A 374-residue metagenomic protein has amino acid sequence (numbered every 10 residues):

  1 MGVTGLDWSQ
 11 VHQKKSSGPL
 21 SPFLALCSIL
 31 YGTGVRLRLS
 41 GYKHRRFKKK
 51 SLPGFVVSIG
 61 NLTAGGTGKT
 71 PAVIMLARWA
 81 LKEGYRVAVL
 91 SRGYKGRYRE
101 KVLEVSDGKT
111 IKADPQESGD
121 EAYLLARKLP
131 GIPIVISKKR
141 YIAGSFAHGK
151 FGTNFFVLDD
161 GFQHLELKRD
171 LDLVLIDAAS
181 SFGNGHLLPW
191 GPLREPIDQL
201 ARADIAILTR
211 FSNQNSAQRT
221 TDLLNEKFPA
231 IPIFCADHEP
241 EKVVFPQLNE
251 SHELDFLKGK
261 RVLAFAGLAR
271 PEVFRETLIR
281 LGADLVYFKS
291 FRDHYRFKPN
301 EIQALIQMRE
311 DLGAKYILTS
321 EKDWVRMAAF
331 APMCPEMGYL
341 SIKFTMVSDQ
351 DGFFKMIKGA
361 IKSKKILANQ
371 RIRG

Functional and structural regions predicted by a protein language model:
M1-S9, S17, K82-E83, L167-G374: ATP-dependent carboxylate-amine ligase
G2-F55, A360: A transmembrane-helix-recognition feature enriched in membrane-embedded lipid enzymes and envelope glyco-/phospholipid
L30, T70, L125, D159 (+3 more regions): Residue-level signal for inorganic ion chemistry
L39-K109, N213, F256, G374: Walker A (P-loop) phosphate-binding motif
M75, W79, D159, T277: Rossmann-fold NAD(P)-dependent oxidoreductase module
Y94-F228, C235: Phosphate/Mg2+-binding loops and adjacent switch elements in nucleotide/diphosphate-handling enzyme cores
